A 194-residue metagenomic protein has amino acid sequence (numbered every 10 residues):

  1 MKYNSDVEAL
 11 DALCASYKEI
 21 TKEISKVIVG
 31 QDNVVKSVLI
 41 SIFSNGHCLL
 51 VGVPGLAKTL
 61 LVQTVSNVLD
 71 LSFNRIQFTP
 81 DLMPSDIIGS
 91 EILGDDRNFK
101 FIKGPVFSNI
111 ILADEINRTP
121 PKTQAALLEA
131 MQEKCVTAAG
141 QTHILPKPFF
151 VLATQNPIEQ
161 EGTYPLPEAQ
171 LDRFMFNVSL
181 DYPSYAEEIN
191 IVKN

Functional and structural regions predicted by a protein language model:
Y3, L39-T79: Walker A/P-loop
L10-L56: Pre-Walker A (pre-P-loop) alpha-helix and adjacent loop at the N terminus of AAA/AAA+ ATPase modules, a conserved
S37-I40, L93-L112: Conserved alpha-helical scaffold flanking the Walker A/P-loop in AAA+ ATPase domains
V53, I87, T154: P-loop (Walker A) phosphate-binding loop of NTP-binding proteins
Q77-L82, M175-E187: Conserved AAA+ ATPase "SRH/arginine-finger" region at the nucleotide-binding site
M83-R97: Conserved NTP-binding/hydrolysis module of P-loop NTPases
S85, S108-Q132, P146, E161-Q170 (+1 more regions): Conserved AAA+/SF3 P-loop NTPase catalytic/coupling segment centered on the Walker-B
K100-N109, A138-Q155, L166-M175: AAA+/SF3 P-loop NTPase mechanochemical coupling elements
